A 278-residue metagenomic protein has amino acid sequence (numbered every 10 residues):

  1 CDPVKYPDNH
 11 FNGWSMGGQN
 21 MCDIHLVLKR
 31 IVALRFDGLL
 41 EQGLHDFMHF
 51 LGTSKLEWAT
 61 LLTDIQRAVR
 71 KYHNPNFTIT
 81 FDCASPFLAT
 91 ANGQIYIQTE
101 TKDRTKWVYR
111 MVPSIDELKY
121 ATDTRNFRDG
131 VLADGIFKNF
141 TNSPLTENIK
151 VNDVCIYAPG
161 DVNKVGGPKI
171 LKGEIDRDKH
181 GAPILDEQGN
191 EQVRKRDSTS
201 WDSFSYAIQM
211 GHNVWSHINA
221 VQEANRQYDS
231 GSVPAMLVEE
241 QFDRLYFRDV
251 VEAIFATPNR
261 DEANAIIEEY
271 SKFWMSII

Functional and structural regions predicted by a protein language model:
C1-I149: Glycine-rich phosphate/ribose-binding loops and adjacent secondary-structure elements that form binding surfaces
I115-I278: C-terminal extensions of enzymes
